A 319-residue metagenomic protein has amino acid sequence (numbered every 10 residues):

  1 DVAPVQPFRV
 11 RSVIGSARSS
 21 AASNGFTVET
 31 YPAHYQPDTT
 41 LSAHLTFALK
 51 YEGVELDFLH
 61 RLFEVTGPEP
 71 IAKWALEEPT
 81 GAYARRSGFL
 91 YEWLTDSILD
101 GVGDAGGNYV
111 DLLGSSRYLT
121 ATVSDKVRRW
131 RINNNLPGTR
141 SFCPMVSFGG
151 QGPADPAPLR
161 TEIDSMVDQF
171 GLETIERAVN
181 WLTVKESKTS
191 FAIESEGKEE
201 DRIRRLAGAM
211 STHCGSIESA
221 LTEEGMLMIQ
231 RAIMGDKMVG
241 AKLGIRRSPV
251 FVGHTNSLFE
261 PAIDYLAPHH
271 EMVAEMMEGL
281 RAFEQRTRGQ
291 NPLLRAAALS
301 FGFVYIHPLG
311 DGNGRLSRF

Functional and structural regions predicted by a protein language model:
D1-F319: FIC/Doc superfamily catalytic core
